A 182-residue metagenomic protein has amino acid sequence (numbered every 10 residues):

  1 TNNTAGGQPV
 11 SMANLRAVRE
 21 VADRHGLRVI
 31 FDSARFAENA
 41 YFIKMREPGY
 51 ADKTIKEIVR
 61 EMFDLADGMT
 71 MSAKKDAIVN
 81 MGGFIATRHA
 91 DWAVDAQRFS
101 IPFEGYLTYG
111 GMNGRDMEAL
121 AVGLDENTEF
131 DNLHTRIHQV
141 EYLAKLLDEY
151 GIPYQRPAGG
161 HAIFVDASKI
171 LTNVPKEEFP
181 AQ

Functional and structural regions predicted by a protein language model:
T1-I152, V165, P175: Conserved PLP-enzyme active-site core in the AAT-like
P153-Q182: Conserved PLP-binding catalytic core of the aspartate aminotransferase-like
